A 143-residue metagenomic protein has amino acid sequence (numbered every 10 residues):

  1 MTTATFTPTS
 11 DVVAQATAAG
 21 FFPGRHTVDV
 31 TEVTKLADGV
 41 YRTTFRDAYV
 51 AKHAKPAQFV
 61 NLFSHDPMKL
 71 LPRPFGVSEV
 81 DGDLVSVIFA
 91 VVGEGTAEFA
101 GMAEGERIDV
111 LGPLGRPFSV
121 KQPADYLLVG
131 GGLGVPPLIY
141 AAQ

Functional and structural regions predicted by a protein language model:
M1, F63-S64, P123: A composition-driven signal for long, intrinsically disordered, charge-rich low-complexity tracts
M1-T9: N-terminal acidic, proline/glycine-rich, low-complexity intrinsically disordered segments
F6, H65, G134-V135: Selective for proline/serine-rich intrinsically disordered segments in cytosolic/nuclear regulatory regions
S10-E104: Ferredoxin-reductase
E94-Q143: FNR/FR-type flavoprotein reductase catalytic core
